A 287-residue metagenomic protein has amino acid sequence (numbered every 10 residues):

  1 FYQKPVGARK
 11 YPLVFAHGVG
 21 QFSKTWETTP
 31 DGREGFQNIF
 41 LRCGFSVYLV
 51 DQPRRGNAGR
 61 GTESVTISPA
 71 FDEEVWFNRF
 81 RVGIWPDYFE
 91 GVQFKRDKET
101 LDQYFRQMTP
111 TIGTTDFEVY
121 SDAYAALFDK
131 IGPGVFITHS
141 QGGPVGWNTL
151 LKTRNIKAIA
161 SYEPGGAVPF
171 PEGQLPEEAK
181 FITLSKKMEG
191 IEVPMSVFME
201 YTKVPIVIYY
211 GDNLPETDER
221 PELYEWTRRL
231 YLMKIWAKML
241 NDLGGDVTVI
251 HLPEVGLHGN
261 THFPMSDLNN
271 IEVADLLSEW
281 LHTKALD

Functional and structural regions predicted by a protein language model:
F1-K10, S196-M199: Short beta-strand-to-loop junctions in surface cap/lid or active-site-entrance loops
G7-G83, P215-L223: Short, surface-exposed "cap/lid" segments of acyl-processing enzymes
F89, T114-V135: Conserved acidic catalytic loop of the alpha/beta-hydrolase fold
F136-I137, I159: Conserved alpha/beta-hydrolase fold motif
I137-G146: Gly/Ala-rich beta-loop-alpha elbow adjacent to hydrolase catalytic centers
R154-F170: A conserved short beta-strand
G166-L243, T248-I250: The feature captures the conserved acid-bearing segment of alpha/beta-hydrolase catalytic domains
G259, F263-D287: Catalytic active-site module of serine/aspartate enzymes centered on a nucleophile-bearing elbow/loop
